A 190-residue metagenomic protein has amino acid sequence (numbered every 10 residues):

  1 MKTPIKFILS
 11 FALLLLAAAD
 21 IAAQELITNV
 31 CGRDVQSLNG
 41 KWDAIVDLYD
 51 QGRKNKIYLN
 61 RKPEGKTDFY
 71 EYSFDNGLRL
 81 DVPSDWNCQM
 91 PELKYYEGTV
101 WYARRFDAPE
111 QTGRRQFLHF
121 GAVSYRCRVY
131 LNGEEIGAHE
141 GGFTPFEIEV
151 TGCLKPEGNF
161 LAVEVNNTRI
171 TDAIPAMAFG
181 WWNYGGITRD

Functional and structural regions predicted by a protein language model:
M1-L9: Bacterial N-terminal signal peptides that target proteins for export
I8-A17: Bacterial N-terminal signal peptides
A23-M90, F160-E164, I170, G180 (+1 more regions): Accessory carbohydrate-binding/adhesion or oligomerization-edge regions at the termini of glycan-active proteins
N29, D47-Y49, E92-L93, E97-D190: Accessory beta-strand-rich segments of carbohydrate-active enzymes
